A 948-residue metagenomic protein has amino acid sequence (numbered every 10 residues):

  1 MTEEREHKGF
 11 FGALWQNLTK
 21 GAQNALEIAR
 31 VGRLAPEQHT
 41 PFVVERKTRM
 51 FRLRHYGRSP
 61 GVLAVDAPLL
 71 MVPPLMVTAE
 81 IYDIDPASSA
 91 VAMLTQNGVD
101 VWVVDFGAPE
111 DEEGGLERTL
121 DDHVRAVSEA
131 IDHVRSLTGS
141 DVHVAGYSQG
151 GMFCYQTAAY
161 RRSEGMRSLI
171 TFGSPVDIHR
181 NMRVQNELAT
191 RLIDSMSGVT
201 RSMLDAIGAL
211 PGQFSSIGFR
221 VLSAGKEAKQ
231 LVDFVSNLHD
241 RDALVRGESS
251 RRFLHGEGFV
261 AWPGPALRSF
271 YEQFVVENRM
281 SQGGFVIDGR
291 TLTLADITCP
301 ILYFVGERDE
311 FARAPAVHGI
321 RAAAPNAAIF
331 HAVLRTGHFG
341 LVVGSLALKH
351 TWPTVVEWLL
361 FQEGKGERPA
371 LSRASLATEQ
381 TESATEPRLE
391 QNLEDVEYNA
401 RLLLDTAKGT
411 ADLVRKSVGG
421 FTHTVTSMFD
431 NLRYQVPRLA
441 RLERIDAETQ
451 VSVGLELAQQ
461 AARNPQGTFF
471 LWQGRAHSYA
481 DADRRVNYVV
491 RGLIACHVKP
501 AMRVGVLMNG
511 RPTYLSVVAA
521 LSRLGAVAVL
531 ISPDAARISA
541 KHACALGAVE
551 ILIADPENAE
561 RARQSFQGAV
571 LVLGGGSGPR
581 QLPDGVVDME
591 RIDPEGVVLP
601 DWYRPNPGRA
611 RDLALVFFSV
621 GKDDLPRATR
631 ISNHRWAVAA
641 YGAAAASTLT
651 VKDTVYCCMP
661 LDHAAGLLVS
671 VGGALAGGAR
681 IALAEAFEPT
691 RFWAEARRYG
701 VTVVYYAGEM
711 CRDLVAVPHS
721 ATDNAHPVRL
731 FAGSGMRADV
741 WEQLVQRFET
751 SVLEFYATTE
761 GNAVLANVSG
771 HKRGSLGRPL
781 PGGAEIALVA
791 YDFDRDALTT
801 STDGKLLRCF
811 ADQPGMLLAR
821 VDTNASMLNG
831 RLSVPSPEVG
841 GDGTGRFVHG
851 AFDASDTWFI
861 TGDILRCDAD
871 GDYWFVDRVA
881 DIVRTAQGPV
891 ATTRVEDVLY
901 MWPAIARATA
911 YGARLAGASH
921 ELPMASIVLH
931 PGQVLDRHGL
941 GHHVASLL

Functional and structural regions predicted by a protein language model:
M1-L14, S140, F153-P265: Alpha/beta-hydrolase-fold enzymes
E382-H477, D481-C496, P607: N-lobe entry segment of adenylate-forming
N399-D405, G409-G420, A495-C496, A519 (+1 more regions): Structural core segment of the AMP-binding/adenylate-forming
I445-T449, Q466-R511, L515-A519, A536-K541 (+2 more regions): Conserved AMP-binding/adenylate-forming core of the ANL superfamily
A535-I538, A554, V704, M816 (+3 more regions): AMP-binding/adenylate-forming catalytic core of the ANL superfamily
S577, D584-V587, R591-V620, D624-L625 (+1 more regions): Conserved pre-ATP/AMP-binding loop-to-beta segment of ANL
A637-T654, D662-T702: Conserved AMP-binding/adenylation subdomain of ANL enzymes
A676, A694, R698-Y706, V715-D792: Gly/Ser/Thr-rich phosphate-binding loop
